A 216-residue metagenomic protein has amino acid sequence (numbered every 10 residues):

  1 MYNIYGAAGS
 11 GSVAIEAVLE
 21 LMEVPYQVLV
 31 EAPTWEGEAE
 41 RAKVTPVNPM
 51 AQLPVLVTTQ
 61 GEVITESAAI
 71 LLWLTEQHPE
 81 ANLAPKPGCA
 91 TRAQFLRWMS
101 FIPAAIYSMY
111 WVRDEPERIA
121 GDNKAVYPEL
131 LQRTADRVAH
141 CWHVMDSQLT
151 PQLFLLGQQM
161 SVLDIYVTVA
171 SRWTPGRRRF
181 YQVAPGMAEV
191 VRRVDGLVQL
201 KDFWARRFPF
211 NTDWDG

Functional and structural regions predicted by a protein language model:
M1-E129: GST-like domain detector, emphasizing the conserved glutathione-binding G-site in the N-terminal thioredoxin-like
P33-T34, M160, P209-F210: Positions that flank functional sites
P46, G196, A205: Phosphate-coordinating loops and pocket residues in cytosolic domains that bind phosphorylated ligands
P54-V57, L155, K201: Short beta-strand(s) of the beta-wing in winged-helix/HTH DNA-binding folds
A69, G186, Q199: Residue-level recognition of oxygen-bearing side chains
T75, A170-S171, W204: Active-site-flanking alpha-helical
M99-G196: GST-like fold's C-terminal all-alpha helical module
L200-G216: Terminal-tail/helix-coil boundary detector
